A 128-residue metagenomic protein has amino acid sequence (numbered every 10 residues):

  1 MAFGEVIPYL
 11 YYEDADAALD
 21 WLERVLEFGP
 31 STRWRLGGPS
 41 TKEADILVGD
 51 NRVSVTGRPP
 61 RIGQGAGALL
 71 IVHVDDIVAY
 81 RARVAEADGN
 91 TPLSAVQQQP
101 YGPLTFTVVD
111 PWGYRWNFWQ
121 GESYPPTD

Functional and structural regions predicted by a protein language model:
M1, W34, K42, R81-D128: Vicinal oxygen chelate
A2, Y9-V53: Core segments of cupin and vicinal oxygen chelate
E5-E13, K42-L47, P60-E86, L104-V109: Vicinal oxygen chelate
Y9, T56, I71-H73, A95 (+1 more regions): A cross-family glycoside hydrolase active-site/sugar-binding cleft signature
E23, R58-I62, G89: A short alpha-helix capping/helix-coil boundary motif
V53-T56, G67, W116-S123: Membrane-topology and secretion signals of cell-surface/extracellular proteins
